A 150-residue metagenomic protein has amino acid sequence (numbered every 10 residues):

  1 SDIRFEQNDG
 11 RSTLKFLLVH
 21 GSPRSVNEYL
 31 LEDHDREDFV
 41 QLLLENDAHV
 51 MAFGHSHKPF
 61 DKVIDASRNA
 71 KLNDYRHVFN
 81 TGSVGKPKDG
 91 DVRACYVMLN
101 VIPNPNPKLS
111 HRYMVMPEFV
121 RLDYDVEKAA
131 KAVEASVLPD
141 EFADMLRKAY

Functional and structural regions predicted by a protein language model:
S1-F5, K58-V63, C95-L99: Short beta-strand scaffold segments in enzyme catalytic cores
S1-V50, A66: Conserved catalytic scaffold of divalent metal-dependent phosphoesterases
R11-F16, N46-D47, F53-S56, N73-D74 (+1 more regions): Short gly/pro-enriched beta-turn/loop segments at secondary-structure junctions
V19, G54, T81: Active-site flanking residues adjacent to catalytic metal/cofactor-binding acidic residues
R24-V26, M51-S67, K86-D91: Active-site environment of divalent metal-dependent phosphoester hydrolases
I64-Y150: Acidic, His/Gly-rich catalytic cores of divalent-metal-dependent hydrolytic chemistry
